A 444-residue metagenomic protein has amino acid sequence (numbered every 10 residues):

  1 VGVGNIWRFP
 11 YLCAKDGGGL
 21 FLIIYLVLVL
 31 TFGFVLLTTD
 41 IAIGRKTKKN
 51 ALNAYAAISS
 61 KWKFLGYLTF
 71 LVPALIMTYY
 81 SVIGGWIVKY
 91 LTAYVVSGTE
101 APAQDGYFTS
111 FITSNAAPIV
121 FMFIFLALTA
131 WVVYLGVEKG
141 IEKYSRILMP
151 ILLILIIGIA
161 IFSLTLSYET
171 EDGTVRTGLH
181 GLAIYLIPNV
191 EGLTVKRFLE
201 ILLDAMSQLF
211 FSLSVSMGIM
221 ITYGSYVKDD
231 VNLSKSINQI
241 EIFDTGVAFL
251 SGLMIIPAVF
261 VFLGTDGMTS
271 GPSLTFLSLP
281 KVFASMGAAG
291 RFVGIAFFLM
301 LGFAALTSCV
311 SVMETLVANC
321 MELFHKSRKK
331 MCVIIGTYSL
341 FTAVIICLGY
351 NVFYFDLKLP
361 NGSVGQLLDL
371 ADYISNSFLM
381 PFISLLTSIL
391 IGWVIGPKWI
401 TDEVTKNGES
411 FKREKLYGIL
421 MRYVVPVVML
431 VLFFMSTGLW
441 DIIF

Functional and structural regions predicted by a protein language model:
V1-L26, I219, K235-N238, I242-T245 (+1 more regions): Transmembrane helix-boundary motif of multi-pass solute transporters/channels
L12-D16, A42, A57-I58, F64-P73 (+5 more regions): Membrane-water interface regions at transmembrane-helix termini and the short interhelical loops of multi-pass membrane
L12-D16, K49-L68, S81-G140, Y168-L203 (+5 more regions): Inter-helical loop and helix-membrane interface segments of multi-pass membrane transporters/permeases
I24-S59, S81, F262, L390-W393: Juxtamembrane transmembrane-helix boundary signature
G84-T113, G224-D230, K235, Q239-G246 (+3 more regions): Helix-loop-helix connectors at the membrane interface of multi-pass transporters/channels
R146-L306, V310, K330-M331, Y338: Membrane-embedded translocation segments of transport machinery
L306-S311, C332-I346, Y350, D369-E403: Hydrophobic alpha-helical segments of multi-pass membrane transport proteins
N361-G392, S410-F444: A generic transmembrane alpha-helix motif of multi-pass inner-membrane proteins
